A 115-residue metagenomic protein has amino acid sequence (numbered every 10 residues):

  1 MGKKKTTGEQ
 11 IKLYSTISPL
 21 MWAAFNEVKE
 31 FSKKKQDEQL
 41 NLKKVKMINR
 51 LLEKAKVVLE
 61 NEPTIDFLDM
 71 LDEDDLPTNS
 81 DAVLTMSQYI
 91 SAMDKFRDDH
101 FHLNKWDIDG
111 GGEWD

Functional and structural regions predicted by a protein language model:
M1-Q39: Short terminal alpha-helical segments
G8-Q10, S18, K56, I65-L68 (+3 more regions): Intrinsically disordered, low-complexity regions
E9, I17-L20, N26, E62 (+4 more regions): Alpha-helical structural elements
A23, E53-V57, S87-K95: Short, hydrophobic/amphipathic alpha-helical patches that form generic packing surfaces within helical domains
N26-M70: Amphipathic alpha-helical interaction modules
D75-D115: Amphipathic alpha-helical binding modules
